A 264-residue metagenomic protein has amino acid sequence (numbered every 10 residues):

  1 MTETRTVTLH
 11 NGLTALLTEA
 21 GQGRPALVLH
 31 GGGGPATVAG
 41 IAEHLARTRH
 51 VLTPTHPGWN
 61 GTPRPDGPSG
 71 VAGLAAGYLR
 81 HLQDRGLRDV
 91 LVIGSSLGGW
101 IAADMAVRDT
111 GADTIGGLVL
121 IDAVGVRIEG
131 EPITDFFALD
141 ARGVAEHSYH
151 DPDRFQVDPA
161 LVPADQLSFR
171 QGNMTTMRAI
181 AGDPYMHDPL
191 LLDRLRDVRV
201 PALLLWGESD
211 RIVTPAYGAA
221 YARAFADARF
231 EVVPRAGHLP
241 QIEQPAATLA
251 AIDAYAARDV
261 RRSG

Functional and structural regions predicted by a protein language model:
T2-E3, A164-D193: Hydrophobic, aromatic-rich cap/lid helix
L13-P63: Conserved HGGG/HGGXW glycine-rich cap/lid loop of the alpha/beta-hydrolase fold
I41, V200, T214-R223: Short alpha-helix in the alpha/beta-hydrolase fold that links the catalytic acid
L52-I93, A250: Active-site loop/oxyanion-hole signature of alpha/beta-hydrolase fold enzymes
W100-V107, I115-E146: Flexible "cap/lid" loop of the alpha/beta hydrolase fold
V198, L204-W206: Short beta-strand/loop motif that positions the catalytic acidic residue of the alpha/beta-hydrolase fold
S209-V213: Acidic catalytic loop of the alpha/beta-hydrolase fold
A236-P245, L249: Catalytic histidine-centered segment of alpha/beta-hydrolase-like enzymes
